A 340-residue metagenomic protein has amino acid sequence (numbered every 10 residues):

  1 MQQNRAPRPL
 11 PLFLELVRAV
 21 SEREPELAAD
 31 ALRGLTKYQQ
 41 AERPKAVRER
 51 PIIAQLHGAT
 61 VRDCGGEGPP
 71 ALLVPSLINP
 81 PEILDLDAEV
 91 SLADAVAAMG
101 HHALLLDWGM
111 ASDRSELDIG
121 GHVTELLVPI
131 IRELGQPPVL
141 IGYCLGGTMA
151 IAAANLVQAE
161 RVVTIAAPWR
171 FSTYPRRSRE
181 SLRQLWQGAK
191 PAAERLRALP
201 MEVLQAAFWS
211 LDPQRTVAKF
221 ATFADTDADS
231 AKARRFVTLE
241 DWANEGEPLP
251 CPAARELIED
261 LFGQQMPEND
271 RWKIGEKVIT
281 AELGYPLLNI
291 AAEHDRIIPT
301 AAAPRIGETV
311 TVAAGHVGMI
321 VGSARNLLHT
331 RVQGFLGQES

Functional and structural regions predicted by a protein language model:
M1-E15, M149-L249: Alpha/beta-hydrolase-fold enzymes
M1-P44: N-terminal targeting or regulatory segments adjacent to alpha/beta-hydrolase or S9 domains
Q39, A46-S112: Short, surface-exposed "cap/lid" segments of acyl-processing enzymes
G109-L134: Catalytic nucleophile-loop/oxyanion-hole region of alpha/beta-hydrolase and closely related hydrolase-like folds
I141-A150: Gly/Ala-rich beta-loop-alpha elbow adjacent to hydrolase catalytic centers
L283, N289-A291, D295: Short beta-strand/loop motif that positions the catalytic acidic residue of the alpha/beta-hydrolase fold
E293-T311: Conserved loop-alpha-helix segment in the C-terminal half of the alpha/beta-hydrolase fold that carries the catalytic
I297-T300, A314-H329: Catalytic histidine-centered segment of alpha/beta-hydrolase-like enzymes
